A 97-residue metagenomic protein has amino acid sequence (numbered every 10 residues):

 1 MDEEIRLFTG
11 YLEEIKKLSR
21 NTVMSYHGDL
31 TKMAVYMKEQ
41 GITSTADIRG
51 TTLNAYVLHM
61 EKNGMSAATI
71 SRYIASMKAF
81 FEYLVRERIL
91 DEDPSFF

Functional and structural regions predicted by a protein language model:
M1-E3: Absolute protein N-terminus
I5-N21, H27-F97: N-terminal core-binding DNA-recognition domain of tyrosine recombinases/integrases
